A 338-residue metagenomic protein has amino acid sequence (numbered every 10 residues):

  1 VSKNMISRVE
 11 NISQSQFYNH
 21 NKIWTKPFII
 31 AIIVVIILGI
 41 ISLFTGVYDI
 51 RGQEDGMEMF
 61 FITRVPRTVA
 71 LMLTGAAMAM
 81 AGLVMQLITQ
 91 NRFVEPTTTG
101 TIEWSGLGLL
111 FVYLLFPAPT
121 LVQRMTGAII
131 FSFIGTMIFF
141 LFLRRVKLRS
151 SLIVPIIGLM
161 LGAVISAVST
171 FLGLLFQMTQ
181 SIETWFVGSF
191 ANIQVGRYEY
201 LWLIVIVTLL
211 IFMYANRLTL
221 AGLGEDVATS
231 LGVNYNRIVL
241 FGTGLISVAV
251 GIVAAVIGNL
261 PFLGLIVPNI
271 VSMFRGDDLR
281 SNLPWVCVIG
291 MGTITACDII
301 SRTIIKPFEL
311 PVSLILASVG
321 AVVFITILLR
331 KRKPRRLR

Functional and structural regions predicted by a protein language model:
S2-R338: Alpha-helical transmembrane segments in inner-membrane proteins
